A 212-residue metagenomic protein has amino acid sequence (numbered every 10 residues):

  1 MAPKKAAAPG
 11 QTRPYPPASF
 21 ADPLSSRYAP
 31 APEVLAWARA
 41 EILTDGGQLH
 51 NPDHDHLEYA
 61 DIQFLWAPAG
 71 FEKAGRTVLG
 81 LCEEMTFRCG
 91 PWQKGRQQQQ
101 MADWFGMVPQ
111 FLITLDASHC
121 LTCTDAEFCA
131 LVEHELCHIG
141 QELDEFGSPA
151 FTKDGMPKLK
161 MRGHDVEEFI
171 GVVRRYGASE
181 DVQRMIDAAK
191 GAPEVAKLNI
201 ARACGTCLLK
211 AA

Functional and structural regions predicted by a protein language model:
A2-P3, P9-R13, A21-T122, A126 (+1 more regions): Metalloprotease/metallohydrolase-associated module, dominated by Zn2+-dependent proteases
A130-E142: Active-site recognition of the HExxH zinc-binding catalytic motif
